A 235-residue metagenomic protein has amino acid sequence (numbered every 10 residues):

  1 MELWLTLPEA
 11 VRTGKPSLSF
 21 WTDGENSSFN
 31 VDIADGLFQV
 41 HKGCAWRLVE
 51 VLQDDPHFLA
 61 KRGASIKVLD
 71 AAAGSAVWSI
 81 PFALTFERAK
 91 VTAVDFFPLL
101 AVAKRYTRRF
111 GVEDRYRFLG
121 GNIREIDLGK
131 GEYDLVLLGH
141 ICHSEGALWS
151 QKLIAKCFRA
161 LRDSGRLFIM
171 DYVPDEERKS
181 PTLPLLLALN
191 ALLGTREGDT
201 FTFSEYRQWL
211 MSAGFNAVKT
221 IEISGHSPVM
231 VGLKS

Functional and structural regions predicted by a protein language model:
M1-G63: Conserved Class I S-adenosyl-L-methionine-dependent methyltransferase catalytic core
R62, A71-S235: Alpha-helical subdomain
K67-L69: Conserved beta-strand elements of the Class I
